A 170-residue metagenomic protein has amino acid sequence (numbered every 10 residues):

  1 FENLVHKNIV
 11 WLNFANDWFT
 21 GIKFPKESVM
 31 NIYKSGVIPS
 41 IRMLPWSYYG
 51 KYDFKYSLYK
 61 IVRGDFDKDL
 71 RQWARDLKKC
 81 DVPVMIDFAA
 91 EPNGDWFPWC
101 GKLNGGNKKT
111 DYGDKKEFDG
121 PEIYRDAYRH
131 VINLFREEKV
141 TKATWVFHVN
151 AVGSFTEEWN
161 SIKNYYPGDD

Functional and structural regions predicted by a protein language model:
F1, F14-S28, S47-G50, K60-K68 (+1 more regions): Acidic-and-aromatic substrate-binding clefts and catalytic sites of carbohydrate-active enzymes
F1-W11, K109-Y112, R136: N-terminal module-boundary/linker segments of secreted carbohydrate-active enzymes
K7-D17, I162-D170: Aromatic- and acid-rich polysaccharide-binding/catalytic face of secreted or lumenal carbohydrate-active enzymes
F14, G21, D76, W99-K102 (+2 more regions): Enriched - but not universal
F14-A15, R42, F88-A89, H148-N150: Short His-Asn-centered micro-motif
E27-A143: Substrate-binding cleft of extracellular glycoside hydrolase catalytic domains
E138-D170: Flexible, glycine-rich surface segments
